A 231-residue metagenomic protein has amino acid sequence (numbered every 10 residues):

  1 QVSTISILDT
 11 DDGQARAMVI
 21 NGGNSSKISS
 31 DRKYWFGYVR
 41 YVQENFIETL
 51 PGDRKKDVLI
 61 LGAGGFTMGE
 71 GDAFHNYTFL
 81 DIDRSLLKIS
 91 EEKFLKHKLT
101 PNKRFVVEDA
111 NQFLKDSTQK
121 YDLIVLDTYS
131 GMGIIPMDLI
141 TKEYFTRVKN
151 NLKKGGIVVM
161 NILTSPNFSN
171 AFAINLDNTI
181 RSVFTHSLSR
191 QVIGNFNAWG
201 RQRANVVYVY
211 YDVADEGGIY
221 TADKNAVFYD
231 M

Functional and structural regions predicted by a protein language model:
Q1-L95, A171-F172, L176, F196-W199: Class I S-adenosylmethionine
S3-S6, A198-M231: SAM/dcSAM-binding transferase cores
V58, I124, V158: Receiver (REC) domain switch-region micro-motif
L87-T118, L123-G133: S-adenosyl-L-methionine
S130-G131, L163-N167: Short "lid" loop at the C-terminus of a central beta-strand within the Rossmann-like core of SAM-dependent
I140-K154: A short glycine-rich, Lys/Arg-flanked "PGG" loop and its adjoining helix->strand segment in the class I
G155-I162: Conserved beta-strand signature within the Rossmann-like core of class I S-adenosyl-L-methionine
N170-Q191: Conserved Class I S-adenosyl-L-methionine
